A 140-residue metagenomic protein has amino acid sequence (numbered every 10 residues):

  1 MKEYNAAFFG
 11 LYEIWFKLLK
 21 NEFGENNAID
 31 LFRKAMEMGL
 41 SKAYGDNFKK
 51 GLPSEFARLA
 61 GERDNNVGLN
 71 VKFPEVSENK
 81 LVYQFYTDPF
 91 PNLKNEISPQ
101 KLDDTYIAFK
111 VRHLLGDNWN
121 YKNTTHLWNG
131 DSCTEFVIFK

Functional and structural regions predicted by a protein language model:
M1-V82, Y86-L102, Y106, W119-T134 (+1 more regions): N-terminal accessory segment detector
F109: Active-site phosphate/pyrophosphate- and oxyanion-stabilizing loops and adjacent acidic/basic residues in soluble
R112: Phosphate-binding/switch loop-helix module in NTP-utilizing enzymes
